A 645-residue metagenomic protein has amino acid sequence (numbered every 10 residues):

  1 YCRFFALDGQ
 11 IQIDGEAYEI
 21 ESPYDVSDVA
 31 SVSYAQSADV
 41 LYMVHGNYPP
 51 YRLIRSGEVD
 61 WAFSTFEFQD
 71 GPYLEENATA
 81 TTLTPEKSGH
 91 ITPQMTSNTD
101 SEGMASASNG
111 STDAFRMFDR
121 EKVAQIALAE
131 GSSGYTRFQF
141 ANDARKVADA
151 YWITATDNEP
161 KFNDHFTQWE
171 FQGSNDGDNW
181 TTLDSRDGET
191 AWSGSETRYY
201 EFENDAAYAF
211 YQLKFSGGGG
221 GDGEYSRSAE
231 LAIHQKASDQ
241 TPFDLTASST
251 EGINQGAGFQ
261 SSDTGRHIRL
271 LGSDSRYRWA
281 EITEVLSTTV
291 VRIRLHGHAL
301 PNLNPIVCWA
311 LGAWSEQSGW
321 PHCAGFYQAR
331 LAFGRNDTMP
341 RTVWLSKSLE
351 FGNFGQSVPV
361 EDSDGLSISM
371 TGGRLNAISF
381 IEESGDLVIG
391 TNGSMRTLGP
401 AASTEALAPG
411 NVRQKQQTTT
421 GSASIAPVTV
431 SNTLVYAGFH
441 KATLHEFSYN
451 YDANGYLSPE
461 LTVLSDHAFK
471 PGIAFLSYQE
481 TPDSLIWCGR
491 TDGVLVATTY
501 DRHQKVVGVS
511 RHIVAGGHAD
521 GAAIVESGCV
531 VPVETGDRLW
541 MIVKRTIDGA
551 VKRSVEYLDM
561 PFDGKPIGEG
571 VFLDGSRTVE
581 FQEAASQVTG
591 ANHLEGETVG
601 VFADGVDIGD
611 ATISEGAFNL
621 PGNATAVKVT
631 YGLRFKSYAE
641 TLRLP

Functional and structural regions predicted by a protein language model:
Y1-Y42, S357-T371, R396, P400 (+5 more regions): N-terminal assembly/attachment segments of tailed bacteriophage virion structural proteins
F4-L7, L53-S56, A155-S193, Y277 (+5 more regions): Non-cytosolic beta-sandwich-type ligand-binding/adhesion modules
Q12-E19, F63-T112, E130-S133, F140-N142 (+5 more regions): Autoprocessing Asn-cyclization modules and mimics
D28-E75: Hydrophobic or amphipathic alpha-helical targeting/insertion segments
V32, E159-N163, G221-D222, S315 (+3 more regions): Short consensus segments that form the blades of beta-propeller domains, in both extracellular/periplasmic
N109-R186, G194-P242: Aromatic, loop-rich ligand-recognition surfaces of beta-strand-rich domains
V307-P482, D501-A523: Beta-propeller and closely related beta-pinwheel folds
N376, H440-P645: Beta-sheet repeat architectures centered on beta-propellers
